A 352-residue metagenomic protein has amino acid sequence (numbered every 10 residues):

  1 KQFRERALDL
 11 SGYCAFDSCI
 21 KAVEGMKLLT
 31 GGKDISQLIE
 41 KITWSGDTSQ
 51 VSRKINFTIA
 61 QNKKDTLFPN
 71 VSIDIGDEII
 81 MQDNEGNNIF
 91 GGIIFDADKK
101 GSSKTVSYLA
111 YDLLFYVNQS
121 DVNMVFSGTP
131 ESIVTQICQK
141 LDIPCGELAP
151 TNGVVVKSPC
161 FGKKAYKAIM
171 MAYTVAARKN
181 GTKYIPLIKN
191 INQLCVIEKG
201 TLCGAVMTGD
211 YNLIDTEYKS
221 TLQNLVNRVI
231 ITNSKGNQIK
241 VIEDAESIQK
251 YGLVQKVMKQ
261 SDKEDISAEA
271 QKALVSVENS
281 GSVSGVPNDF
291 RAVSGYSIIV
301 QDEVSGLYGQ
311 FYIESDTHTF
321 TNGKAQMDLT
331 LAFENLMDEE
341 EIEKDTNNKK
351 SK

Functional and structural regions predicted by a protein language model:
F3, C14-T30, M170, T182-G323 (+2 more regions): Acidic, small/polar-enriched beta strand-loop surface segments
F3-Y116, T208-I214: Assembly/oligomerization scaffold segments
I55-T58, K104-A110, Q193-C195, S282-G285 (+1 more regions): A generic structural motif
L67-D77, M81, Q119-S127, Y296-Q301 (+1 more regions): Extended Gly/Ser/Thr-rich low-complexity repeat segments, especially those forming or decorating extracellular
N88-G92, G309-F311, M327: Short beta-strand segments
S102-Y218: Charged- and aromatic-enriched interaction segments used to assemble and dock large macromolecular complexes
T105-D121, G323-E343: Short solvent-exposed strand/turn elements
